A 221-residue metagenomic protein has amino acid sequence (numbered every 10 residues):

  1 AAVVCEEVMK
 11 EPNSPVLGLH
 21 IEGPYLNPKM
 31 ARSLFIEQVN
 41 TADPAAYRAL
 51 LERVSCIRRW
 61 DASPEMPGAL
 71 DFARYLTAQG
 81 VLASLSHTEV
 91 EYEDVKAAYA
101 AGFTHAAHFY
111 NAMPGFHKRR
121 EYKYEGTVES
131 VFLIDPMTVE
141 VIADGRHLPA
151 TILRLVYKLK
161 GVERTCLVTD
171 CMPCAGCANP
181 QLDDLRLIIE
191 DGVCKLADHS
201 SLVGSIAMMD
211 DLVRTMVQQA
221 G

Functional and structural regions predicted by a protein language model:
A1-C56: Divalent-metal coordination cores built from histidine and acidic residues
V3, V39-V139, H147-T165, R186 (+1 more regions): Histidine/acidic residue-rich metal-binding segments in metalloenzymes
L17, T88-V90, C166-M172: A generic structural motif
H20, H105, K195: Conserved beta-strand segments that form the floor/walls of ligand-binding pockets within enzyme and binding domains
G23-Y25, Y110-P114, A143-H147, T169-A175: Glycine-rich beta-alpha junction loops
M30, F35, H105-F109, D183 (+2 more regions): Glycine-rich, flexible loop/turn motifs
V39-A42, D144-L148, S201-M208: Catalytic cores of large soluble enzymes that bind and process phosphate-bearing ligands
K123-V141, Y157-T169, C174-G221: His/Asp/Glu-enriched, well-ordered alpha-helical/loop segment that forms or immediately abuts the divalent-metal
